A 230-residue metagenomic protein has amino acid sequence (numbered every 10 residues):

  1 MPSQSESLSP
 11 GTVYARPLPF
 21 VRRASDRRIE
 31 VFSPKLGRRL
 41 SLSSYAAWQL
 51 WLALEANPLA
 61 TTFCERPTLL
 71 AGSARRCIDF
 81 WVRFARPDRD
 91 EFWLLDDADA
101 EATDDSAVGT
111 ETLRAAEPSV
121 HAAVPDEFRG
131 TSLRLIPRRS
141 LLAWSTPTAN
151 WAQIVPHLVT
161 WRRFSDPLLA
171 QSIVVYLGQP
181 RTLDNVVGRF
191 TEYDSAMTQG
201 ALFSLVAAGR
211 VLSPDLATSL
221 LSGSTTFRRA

Functional and structural regions predicted by a protein language model:
M1-A230: Electrostatic, structured charged patches in enzyme active sites and in nucleic-acid/phosphate-binding
